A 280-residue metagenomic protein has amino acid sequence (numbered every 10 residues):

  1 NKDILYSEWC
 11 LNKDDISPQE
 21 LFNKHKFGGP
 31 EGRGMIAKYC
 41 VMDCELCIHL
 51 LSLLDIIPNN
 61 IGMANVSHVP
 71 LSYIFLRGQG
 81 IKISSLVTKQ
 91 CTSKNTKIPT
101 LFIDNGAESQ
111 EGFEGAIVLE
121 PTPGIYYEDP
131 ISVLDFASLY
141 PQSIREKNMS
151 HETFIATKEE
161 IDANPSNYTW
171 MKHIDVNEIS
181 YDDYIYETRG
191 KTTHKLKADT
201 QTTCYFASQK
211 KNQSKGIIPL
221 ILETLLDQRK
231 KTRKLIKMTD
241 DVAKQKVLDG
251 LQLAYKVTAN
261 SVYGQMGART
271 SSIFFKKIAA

Functional and structural regions predicted by a protein language model:
N1-S17: Metal-dependent DNA phosphodiester-chemistry modules and their immediately adjacent helices/loops in DNA-processing
K13, E20, P130, F136-A280: Helical catalytic core of nucleic-acid polymerases
E20-N148, T157-K158, N164, K244-A280: Common nucleic-acid-contacting/processivity interface regions adjacent to the catalytic cores of nucleic-acid enzymes
